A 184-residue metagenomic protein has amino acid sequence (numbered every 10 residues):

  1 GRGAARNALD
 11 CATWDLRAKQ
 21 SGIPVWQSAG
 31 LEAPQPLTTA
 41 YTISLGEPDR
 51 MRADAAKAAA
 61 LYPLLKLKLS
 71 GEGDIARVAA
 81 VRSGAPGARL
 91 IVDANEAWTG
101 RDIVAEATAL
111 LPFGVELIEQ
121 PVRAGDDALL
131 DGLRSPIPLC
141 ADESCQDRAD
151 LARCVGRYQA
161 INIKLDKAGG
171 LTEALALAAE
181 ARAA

Functional and structural regions predicted by a protein language model:
G1-L90, N95-V104, T108-P112: N-terminal capping/lid subdomain adjacent to the active-site entrance of alpha/beta enzymes
L67, E72-A184: Catalytic core of soluble alpha/beta enzymes
